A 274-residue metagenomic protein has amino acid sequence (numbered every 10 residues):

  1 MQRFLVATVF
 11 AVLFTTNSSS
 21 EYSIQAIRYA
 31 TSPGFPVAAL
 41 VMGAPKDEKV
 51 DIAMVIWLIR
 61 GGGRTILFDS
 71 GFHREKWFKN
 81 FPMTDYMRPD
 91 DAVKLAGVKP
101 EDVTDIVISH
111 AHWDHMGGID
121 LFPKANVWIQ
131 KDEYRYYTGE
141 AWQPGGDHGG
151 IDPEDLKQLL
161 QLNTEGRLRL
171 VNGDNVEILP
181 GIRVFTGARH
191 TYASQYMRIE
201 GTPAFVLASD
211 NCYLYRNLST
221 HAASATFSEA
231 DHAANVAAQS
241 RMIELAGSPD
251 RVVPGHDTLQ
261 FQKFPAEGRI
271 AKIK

Functional and structural regions predicted by a protein language model:
M1-F4: Positively charged n-region of N-terminal signal peptides that target proteins for export
V6-T15: Bacterial N-terminal signal peptides
Y22-S23, A30-D91, Y196-C212: Conserved beta-strand hairpin/beta-sheet module of binuclear metal-dependent hydrolase folds, prominently
I24, I59, D69, V103 (+7 more regions): Divalent metal-coordination and catalytic microenvironments
Y29-A30, S70-H73, A111, D132-E133 (+3 more regions): Active-site metal-binding loops of divalent metal-dependent hydrolases
G62, P82-I129, S248: Active-site metal-binding motif and surrounding structural segment of the metallo-beta-lactamase
Y86, S194-K274: Cap/insert and terminal regions of metallo-dependent hydrolase folds
M87-V98, D102, D132-T186, A233-P249: Metallo-beta-lactamase
